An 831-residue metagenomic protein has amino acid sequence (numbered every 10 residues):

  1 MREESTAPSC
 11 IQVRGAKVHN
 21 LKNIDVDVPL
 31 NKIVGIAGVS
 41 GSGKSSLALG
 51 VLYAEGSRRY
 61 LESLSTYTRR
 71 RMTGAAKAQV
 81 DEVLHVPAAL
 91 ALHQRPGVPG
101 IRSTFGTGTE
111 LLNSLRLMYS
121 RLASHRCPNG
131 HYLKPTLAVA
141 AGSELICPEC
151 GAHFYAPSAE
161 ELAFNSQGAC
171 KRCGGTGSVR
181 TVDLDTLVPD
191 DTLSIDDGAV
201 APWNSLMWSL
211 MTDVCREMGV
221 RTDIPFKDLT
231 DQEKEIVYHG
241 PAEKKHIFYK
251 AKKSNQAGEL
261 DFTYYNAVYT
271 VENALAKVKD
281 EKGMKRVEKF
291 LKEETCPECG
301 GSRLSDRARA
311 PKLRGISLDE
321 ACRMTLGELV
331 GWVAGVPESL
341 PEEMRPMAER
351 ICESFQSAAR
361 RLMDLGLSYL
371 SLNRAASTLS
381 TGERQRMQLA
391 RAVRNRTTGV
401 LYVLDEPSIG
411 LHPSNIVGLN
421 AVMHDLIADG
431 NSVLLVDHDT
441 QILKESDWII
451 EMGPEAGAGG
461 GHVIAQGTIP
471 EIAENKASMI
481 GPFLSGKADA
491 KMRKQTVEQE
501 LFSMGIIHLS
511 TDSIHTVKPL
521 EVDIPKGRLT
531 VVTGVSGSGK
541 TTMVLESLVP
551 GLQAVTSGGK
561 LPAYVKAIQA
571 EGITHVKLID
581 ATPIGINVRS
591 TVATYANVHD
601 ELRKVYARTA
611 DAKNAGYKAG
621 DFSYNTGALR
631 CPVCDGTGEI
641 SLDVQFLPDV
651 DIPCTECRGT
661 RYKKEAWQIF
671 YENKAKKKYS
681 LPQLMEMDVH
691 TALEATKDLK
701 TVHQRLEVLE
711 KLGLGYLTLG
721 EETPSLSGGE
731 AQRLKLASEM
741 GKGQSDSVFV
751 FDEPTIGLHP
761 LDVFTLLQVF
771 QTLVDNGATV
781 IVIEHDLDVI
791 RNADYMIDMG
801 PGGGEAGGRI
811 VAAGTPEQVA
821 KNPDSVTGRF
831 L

Functional and structural regions predicted by a protein language model:
M1-L831: Conserved phosphate-binding elements of NTP-dependent enzyme cores
